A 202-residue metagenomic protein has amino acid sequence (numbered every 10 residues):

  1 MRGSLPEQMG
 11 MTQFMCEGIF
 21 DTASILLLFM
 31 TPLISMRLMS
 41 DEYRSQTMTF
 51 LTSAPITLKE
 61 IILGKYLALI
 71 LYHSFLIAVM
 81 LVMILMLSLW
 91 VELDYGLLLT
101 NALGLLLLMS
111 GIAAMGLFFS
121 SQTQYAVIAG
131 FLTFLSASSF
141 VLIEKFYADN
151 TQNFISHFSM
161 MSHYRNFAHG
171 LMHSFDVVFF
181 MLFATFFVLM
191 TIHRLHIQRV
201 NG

Functional and structural regions predicted by a protein language model:
M1, E7-M9, Q13-L26, G64-A126: Secretory targeting signals
M1-F14, L135-G202: Terminal transmembrane helical anchor/hairpin motif
M1-R2, T22-M30, L132-S139: Hydrophobic alpha-helical transmembrane segments of multi-pass membrane transport/permease proteins
G18-D41: Long, hydrophobic alpha-helical segments
T31-S35, M83, A114-M115, T191: Hydrophobic/aromatic residues in alpha-helical transmembrane segments
L38-A68: Helix-loop-helix units of permease transmembrane domains in multi-pass membrane transporters, especially ABC
D41, L85-L89, S121, K145 (+1 more regions): Transmembrane helix-loop junction
